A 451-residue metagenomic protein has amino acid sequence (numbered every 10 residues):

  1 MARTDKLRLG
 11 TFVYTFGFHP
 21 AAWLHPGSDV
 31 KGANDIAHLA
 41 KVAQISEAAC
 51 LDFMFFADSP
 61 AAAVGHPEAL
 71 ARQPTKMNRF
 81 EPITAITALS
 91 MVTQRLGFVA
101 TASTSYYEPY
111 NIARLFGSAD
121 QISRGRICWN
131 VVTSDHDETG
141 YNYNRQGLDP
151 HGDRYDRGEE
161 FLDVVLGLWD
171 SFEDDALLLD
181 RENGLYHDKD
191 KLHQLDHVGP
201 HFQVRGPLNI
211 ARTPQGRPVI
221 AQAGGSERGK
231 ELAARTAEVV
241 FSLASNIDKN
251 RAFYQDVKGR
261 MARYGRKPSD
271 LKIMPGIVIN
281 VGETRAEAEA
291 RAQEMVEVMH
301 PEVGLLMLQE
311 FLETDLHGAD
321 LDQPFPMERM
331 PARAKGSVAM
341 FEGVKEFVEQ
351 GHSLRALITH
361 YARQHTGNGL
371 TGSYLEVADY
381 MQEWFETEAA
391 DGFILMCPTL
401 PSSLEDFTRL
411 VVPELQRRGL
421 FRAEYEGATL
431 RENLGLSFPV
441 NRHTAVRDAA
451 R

Functional and structural regions predicted by a protein language model:
M1-V92, Q215-P218, V446-R451: N-terminal beta1-alpha1-beta2 module of alpha/beta enzyme domains
A2-G17, G152-Q215, D248-R251, Q255 (+2 more regions): An alpha-helical appendage that flanks or caps ligand/catalytic pockets
A2-T4, E47-A48, T87-Q94, D120-R126 (+2 more regions): Acidic (Asp/Glu)-rich catalytic clusters
L7-T11, M54-F56, L96-A102, G125-V131 (+4 more regions): Hydrophobic faces of well-ordered beta-strands that scaffold small-molecule active sites in alpha/beta enzyme cores
L9, S46, C50, L89 (+8 more regions): Conserved, mostly hydrophobic/aromatic
G10-T15, S28-A37, Q44, A85-F98 (+1 more regions): Hydrophobic, small-residue-rich alpha-helical packing segments that form membrane-like cores
A33-S46, Q222-R235, S373-E386: Short, acidic/polar
A69-F98, A262-Y264, F407-A423: Alpha-helix-loop-beta-strand connector modules within alpha/beta enzyme cores
